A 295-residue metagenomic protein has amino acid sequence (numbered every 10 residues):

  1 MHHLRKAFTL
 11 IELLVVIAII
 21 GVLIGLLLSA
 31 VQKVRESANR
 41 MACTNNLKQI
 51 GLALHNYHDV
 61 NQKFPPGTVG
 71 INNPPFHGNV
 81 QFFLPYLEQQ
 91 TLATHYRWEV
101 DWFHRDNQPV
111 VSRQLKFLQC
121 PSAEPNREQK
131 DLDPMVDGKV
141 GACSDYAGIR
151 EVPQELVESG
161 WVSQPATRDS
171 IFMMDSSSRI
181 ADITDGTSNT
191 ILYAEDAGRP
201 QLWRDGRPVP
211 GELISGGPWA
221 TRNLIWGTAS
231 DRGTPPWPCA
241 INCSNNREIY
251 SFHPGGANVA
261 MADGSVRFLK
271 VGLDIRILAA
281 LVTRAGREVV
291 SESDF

Functional and structural regions predicted by a protein language model:
L4-N39, Q49: N-terminal single-pass transmembrane signal-anchor helix
V22, S37-F295: Surface-exposed loop/linker segments characteristic of extracytoplasmic
